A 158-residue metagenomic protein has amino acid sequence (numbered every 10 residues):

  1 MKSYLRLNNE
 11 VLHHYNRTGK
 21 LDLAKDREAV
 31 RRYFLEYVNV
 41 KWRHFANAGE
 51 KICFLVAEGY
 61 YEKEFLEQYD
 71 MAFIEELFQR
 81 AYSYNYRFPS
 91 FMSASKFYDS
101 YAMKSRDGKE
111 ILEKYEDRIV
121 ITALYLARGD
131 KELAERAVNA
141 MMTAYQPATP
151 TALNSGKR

Functional and structural regions predicted by a protein language model:
M1-R158: Extended catalytic cores of very large enzyme megasubunits
